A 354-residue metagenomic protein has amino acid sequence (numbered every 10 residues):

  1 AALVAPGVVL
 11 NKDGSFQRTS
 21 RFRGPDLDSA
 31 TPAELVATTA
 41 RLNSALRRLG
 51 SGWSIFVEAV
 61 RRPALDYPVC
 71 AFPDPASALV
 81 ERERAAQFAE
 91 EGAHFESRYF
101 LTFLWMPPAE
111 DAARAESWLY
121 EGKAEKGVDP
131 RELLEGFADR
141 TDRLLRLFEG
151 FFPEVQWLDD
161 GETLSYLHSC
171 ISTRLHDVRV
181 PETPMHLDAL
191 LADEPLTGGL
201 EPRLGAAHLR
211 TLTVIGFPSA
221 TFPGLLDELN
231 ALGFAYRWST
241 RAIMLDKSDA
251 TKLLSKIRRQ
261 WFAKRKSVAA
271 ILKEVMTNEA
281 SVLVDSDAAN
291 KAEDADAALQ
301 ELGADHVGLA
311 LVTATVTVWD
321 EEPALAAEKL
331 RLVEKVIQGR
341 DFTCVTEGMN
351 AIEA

Functional and structural regions predicted by a protein language model:
A1-A354: Extended, folded cores of ATP/NTP-driven motor/assembly subunits in large transport and secretion machines
